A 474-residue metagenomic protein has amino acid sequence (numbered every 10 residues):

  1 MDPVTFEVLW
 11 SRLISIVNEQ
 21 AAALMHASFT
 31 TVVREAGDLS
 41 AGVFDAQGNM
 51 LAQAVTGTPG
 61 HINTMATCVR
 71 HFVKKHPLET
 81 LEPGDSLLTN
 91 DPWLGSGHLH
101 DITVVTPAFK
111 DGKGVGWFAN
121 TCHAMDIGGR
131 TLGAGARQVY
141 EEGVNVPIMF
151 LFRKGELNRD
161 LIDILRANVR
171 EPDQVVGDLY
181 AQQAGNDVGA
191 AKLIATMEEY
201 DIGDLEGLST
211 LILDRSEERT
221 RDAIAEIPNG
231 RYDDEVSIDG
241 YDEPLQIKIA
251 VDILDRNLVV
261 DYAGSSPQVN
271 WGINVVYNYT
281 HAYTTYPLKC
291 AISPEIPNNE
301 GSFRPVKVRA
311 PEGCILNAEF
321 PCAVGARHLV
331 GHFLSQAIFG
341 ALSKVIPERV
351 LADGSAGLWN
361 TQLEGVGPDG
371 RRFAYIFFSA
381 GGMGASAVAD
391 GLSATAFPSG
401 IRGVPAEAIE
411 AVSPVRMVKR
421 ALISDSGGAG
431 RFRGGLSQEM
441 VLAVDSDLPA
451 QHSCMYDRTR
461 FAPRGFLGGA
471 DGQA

Functional and structural regions predicted by a protein language model:
M1-P83, L88-K110, G114-A474: Glycine/proline-enriched, intrinsically flexible loops and inter-domain linkers
